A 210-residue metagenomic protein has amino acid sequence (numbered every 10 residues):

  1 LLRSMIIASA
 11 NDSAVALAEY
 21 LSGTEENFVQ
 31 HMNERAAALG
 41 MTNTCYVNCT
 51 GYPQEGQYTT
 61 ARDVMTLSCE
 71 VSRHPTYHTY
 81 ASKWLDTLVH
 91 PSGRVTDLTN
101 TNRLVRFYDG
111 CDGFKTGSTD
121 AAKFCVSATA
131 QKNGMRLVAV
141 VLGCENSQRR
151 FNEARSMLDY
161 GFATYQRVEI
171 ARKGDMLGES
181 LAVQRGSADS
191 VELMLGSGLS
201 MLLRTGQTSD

Functional and structural regions predicted by a protein language model:
L1-R62, T66-P75: Active-site-adjacent loops and short helices of periplasmic peptidoglycan-processing enzymes
M41-C45, P53-D210: Domain-terminus/edge residues, biased toward the C-terminal soluble/receptor-binding domains of extracytoplasmic
